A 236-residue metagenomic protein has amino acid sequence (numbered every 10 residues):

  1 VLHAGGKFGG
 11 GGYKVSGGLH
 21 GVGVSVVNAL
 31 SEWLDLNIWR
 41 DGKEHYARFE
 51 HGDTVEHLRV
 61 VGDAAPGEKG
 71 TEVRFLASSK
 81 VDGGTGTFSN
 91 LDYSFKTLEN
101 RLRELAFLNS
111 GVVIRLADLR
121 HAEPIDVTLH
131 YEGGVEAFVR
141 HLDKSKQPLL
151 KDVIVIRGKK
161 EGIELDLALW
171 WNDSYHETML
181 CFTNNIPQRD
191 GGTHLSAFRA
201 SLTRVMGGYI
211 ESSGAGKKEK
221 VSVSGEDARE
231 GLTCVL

Functional and structural regions predicted by a protein language model:
H3, L76-S78, W170-H176: Short connector loops/turns at beta-strand edges and beta->alpha or beta->beta junctions
A4-H141: GHKL-type ATPase core
H57, T85, K96, R103-L105 (+1 more regions): GHKL/Histidine-kinase-like ATPase module
